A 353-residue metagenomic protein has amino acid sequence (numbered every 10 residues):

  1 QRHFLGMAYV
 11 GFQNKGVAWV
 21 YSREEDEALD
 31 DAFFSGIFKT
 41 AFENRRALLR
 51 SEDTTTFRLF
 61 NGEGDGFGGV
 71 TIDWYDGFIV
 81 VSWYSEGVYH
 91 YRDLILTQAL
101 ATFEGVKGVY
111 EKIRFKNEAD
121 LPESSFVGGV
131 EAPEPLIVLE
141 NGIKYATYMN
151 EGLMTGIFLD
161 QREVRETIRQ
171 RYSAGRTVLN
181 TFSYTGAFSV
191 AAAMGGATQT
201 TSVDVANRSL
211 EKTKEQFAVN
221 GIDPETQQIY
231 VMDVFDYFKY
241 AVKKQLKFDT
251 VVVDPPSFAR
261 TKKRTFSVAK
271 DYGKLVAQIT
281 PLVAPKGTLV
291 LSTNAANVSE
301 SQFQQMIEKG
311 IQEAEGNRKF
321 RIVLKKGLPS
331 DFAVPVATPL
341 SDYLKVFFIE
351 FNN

Functional and structural regions predicted by a protein language model:
Q1-W74: Non-catalytic accessory regions of SAM-dependent methyltransferases
F60-D73, Y89-F158, E166: Non-catalytic substrate-recognition/targeting regions of SAM-dependent transferases
A174-Y184: Conserved class I S-adenosyl-L-methionine
T185-T198: Conserved SAM-binding loop of SAM-dependent methyltransferases across substrates and taxa, primarily the Class I
Q199-D204: Conserved SAM-binding motif I beta-strand of class I
R208-V252: S-adenosyl-L-methionine
V234-Q312: S-adenosylmethionine
T288-N353: C-terminal catalytic and target-recognition region of SAM-dependent MTase-like enzymes, primarily methyltransferases
